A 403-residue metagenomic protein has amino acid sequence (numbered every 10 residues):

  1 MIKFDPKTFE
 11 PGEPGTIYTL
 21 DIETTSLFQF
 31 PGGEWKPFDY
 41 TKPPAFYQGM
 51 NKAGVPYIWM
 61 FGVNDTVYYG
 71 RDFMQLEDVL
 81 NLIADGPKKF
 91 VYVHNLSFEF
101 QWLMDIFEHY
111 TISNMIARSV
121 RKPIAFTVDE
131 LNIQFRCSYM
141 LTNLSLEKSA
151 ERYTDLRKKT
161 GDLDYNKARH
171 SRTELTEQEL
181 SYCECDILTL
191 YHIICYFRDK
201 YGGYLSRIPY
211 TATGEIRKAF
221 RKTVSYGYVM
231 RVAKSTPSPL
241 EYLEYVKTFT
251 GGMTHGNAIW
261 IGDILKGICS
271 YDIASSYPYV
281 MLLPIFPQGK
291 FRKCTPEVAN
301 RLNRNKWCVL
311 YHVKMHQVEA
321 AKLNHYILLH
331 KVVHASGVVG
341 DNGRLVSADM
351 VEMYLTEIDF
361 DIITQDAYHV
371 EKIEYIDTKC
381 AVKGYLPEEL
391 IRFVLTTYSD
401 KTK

Functional and structural regions predicted by a protein language model:
M1-I22: N-terminal accessory regions of nucleic-acid-interacting proteins
E13, T19, A45-N95, F100-K403: Conserved acidic
D21-Q29, K42, Y47-G49: Ser/Thr-glycine-rich phosphate-binding loops at phosphate-binding pockets of nucleotides, nucleotide cofactors
Q29-G32, L103-M104: Short, solvent-exposed loop/turn and secondary-structure capping segments
G33-D39, P284: Short Gly/aromatic-enriched secondary-structure transition segments
